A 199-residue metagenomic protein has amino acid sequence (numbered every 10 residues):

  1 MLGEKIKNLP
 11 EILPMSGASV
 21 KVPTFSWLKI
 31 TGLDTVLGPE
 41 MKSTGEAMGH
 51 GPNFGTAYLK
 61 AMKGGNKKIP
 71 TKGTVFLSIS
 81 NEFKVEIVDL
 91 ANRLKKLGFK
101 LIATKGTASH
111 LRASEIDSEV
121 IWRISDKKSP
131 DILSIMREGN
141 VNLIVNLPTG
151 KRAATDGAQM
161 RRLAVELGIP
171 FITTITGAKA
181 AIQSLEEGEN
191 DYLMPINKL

Functional and structural regions predicted by a protein language model:
M1-I172, A178-A181, G188-L199: ATP-dependent carboxylate/acyl-activation modules
